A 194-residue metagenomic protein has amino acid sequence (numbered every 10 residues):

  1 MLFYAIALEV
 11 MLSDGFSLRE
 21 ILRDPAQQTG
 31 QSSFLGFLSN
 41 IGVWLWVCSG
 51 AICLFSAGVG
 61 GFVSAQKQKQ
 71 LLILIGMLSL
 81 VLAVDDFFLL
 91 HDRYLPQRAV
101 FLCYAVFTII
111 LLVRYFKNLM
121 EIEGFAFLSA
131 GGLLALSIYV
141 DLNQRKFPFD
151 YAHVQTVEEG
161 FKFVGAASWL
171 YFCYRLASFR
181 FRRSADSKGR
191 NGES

Functional and structural regions predicted by a protein language model:
M1-E193: Polytopic alpha-helical membrane-helix bundles and their juxtamembrane interface segments in multi-pass membrane
